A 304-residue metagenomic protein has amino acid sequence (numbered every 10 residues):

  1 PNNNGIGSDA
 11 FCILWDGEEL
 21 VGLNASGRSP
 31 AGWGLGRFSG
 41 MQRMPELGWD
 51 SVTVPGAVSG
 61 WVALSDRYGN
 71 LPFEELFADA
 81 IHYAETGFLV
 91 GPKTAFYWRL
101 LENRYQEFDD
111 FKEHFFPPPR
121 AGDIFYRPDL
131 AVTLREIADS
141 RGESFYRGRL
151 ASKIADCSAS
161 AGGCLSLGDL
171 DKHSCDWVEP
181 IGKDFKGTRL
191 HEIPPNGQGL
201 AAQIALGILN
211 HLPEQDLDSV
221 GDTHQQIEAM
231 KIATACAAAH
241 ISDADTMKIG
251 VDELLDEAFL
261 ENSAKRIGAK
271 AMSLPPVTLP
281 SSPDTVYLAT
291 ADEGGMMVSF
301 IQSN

Functional and structural regions predicted by a protein language model:
P1-R147, A151-G197, L255, F259-A269: Noncatalytic scaffold domains of N-terminal-nucleophile
G7-F11, V178-P180, A202, P283-L288 (+1 more regions): Short glycine-rich loop/turn motifs
E18, S29, N196, H211 (+3 more regions): Short loop/turn segments at secondary-structure transitions that flank enzyme active sites
D66-L71, D139-G142, L209-L217, A237-S242: Short helix-capping/linker segments at secondary-structure and domain boundaries
P213-S303: Internal maturation/activation junctions in enzymes
